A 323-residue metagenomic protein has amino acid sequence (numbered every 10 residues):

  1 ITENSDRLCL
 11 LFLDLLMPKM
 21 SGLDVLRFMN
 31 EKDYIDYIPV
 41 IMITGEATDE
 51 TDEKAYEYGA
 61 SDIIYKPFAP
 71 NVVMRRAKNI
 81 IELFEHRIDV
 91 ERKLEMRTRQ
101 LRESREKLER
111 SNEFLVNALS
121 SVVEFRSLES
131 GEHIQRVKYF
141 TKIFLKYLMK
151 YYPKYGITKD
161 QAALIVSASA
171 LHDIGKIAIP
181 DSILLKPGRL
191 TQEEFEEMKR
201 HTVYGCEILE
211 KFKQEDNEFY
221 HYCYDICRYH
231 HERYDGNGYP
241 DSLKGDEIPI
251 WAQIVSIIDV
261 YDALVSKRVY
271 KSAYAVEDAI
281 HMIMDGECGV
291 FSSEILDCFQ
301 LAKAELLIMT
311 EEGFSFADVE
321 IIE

Functional and structural regions predicted by a protein language model:
D6-F12: Active-site beta3 strand of CheY-like receiver
M17: Receiver (REC) domain active-site loop signature in two-component systems and cognate sites in sensor histidine kinases
S21-R27: Acidic catalytic/metal-coordinating carboxylates
E50, I64, F68-A77: C-terminal output helix
L83, R87-V90, L94-R97, L101 (+2 more regions): Heptad-repeat alpha-helical coiled-coil signal-transmission segments
R105, R110-E323: Histidine- and acidic-residue-rich, metal-dependent catalytic cores
